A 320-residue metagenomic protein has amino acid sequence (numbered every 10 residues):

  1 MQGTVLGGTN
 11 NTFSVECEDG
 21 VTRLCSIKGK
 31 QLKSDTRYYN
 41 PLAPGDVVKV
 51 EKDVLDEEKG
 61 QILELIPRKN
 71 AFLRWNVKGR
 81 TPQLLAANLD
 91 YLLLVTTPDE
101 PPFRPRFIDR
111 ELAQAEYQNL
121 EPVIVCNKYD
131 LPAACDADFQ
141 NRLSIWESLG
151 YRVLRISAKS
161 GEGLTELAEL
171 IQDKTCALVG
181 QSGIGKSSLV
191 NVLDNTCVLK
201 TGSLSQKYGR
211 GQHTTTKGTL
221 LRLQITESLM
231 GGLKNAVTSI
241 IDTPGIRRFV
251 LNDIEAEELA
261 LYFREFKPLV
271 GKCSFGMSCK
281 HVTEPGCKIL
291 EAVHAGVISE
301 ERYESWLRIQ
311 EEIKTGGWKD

Functional and structural regions predicted by a protein language model:
M1-N10: Structural detector for short beta-strands of small beta-barrel domains
N11, R37-V54, I66-L85, L89-L92 (+4 more regions): Helix-rich effector regions associated with P-loop NTPase G domains
F13-C17, C25, V50: SH3/SH3-like beta-barrel fold
T22-N40: Beta-strand/loop nucleic-acid-binding surfaces
L55-L65, P102-F103: Short, Lys/Arg- and Gly-enriched loop/turn segments at beta-strand edges
N88-Y91, V95-L149: Phosphate-binding glycine-rich loops and their immediate beta-loop-alpha structural context
L131-I184: Canonical P-loop GTPase G-domain recognition
S182, S187, V192: Walker A/P-loop
